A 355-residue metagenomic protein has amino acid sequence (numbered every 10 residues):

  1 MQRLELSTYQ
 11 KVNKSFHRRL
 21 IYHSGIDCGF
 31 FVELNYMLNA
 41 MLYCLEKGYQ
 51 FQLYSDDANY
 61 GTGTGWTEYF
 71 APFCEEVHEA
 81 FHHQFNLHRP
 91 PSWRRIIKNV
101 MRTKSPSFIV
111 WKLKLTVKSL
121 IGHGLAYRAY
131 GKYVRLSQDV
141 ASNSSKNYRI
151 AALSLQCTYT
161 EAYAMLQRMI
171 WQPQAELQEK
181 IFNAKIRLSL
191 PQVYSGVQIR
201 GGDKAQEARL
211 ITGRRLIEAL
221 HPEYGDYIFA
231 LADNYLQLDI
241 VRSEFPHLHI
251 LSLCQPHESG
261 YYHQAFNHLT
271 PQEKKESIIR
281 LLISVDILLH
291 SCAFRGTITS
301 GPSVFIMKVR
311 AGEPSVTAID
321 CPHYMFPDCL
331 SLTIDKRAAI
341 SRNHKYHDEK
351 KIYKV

Functional and structural regions predicted by a protein language model:
Q2-D226, R310: Secretory-pathway glycan-assembly enzymes, especially type II membrane glycosyltransferases that use nucleotide-sugar
L38, L281-M325: A donor-sugar binding/catalytic signature common to diverse glycosyltransferases and related nucleotide-sugar
Y54, H249-G260, V316-I334: A generic structural motif
S55, I199, A230-A232, R295-I298 (+1 more regions): Short beta-strand/turn micro-motifs composed of small residues that flank or help shape donor/cofactor-binding pockets
S55-T62, W66, D233-L236, C321-M325: Short beta-alpha junction loops
T64-F73, Q237-H247, F305: Short, aromatic/basic amphipathic alpha-helical patches
I199-R200, Y224-K274: Catalytic donor nucleotide-activated moiety binding site of glycosyltransferases and closely related
C321-V355: Leloir-type glycosyltransferase catalytic cores
